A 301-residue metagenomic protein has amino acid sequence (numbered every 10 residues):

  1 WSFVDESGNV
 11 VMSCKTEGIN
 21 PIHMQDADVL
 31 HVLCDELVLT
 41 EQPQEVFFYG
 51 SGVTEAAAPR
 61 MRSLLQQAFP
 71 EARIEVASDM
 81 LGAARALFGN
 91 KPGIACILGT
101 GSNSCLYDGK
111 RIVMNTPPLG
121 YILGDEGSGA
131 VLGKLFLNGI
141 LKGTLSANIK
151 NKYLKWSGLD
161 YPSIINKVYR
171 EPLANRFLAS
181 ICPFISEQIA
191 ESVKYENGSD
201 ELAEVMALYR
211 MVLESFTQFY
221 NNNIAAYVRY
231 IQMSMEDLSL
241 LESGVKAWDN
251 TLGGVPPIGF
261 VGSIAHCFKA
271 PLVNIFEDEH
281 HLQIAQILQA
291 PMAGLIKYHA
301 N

Functional and structural regions predicted by a protein language model:
W1-S7, P92-D108: Gly/Thr-rich phosphate-binding beta-strand-loop-beta motif of the actin/hexokinase/Hsp70
W1-V29, I112-V113, P118, Q289: Short glycine-rich, Thr/Ser-proximal phosphate-binding strand/loop in the N-terminal lobe of ATP-dependent enzymes
K15, N20-I22, V38-V76, L87-F88 (+1 more regions): Short beta-strand-loop/turn "lid" adjacent to the catalytic site in phosphate-handling enzymes
Y49-A56, A203, Y209, G253-N274: Glycine-rich phosphate-binding loops at beta-strand->alpha-helix junctions
E71-A95, L106-P118: Active-site neighborhood for divalent-cation/phosphate handling
R85-N90, L137, A265-N274, H281-N301: Glycine-rich phosphate-binding/hydrolytic loop that grips phosphoryl groups
I112-G158: Glycine-rich phosphate-binding loop plus the immediately following alpha-helix
K155-G254: Adenine-nucleotide phosphate-binding core of ATP-dependent small-molecule kinases
